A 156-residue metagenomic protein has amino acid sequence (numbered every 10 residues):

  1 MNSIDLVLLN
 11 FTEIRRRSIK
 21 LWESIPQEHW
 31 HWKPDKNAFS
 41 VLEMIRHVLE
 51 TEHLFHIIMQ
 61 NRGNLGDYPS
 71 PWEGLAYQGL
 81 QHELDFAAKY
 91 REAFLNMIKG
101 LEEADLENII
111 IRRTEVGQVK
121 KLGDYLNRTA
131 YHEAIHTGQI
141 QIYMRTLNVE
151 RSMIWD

Functional and structural regions predicted by a protein language model:
M1-D5: Basic/polar N-terminal segments that are highly enriched at the extreme N-terminus, encompassing both cleavable
V7-L8, L84: Short acidic-aromatic active-site loops that bind/stabilize oxyanions
L8-T12, I19, Q27-W72, R112-D156: Short, contiguous alpha-helical
F11, R15, W22, A87 (+1 more regions): Hydrophobic alpha-helical core bundles mediating ligand binding, dimerization, or RNAP-core interactions
I25-E28, K99-L101: Short, solvent-exposed, charged loop/turn and helix-capping segments that join or cap alpha-helices on peripheral
L75-R112, K120-A134: Acidic/histidine-rich alpha-helical segments that form the ligand environment of transition-metal centers
